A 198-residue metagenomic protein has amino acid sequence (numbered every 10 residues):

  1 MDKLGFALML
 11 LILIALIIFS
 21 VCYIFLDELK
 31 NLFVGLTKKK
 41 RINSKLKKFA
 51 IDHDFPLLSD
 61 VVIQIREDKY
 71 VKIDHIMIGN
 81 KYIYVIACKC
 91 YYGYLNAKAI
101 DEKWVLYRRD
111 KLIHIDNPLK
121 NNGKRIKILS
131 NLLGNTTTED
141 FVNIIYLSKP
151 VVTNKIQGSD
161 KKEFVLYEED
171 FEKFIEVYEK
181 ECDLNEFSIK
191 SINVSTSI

Functional and structural regions predicted by a protein language model:
M1-K72, M77-I83, C90-A97, L106-I198: Surface-exposed interaction regions that form or flank ligand-binding interfaces
